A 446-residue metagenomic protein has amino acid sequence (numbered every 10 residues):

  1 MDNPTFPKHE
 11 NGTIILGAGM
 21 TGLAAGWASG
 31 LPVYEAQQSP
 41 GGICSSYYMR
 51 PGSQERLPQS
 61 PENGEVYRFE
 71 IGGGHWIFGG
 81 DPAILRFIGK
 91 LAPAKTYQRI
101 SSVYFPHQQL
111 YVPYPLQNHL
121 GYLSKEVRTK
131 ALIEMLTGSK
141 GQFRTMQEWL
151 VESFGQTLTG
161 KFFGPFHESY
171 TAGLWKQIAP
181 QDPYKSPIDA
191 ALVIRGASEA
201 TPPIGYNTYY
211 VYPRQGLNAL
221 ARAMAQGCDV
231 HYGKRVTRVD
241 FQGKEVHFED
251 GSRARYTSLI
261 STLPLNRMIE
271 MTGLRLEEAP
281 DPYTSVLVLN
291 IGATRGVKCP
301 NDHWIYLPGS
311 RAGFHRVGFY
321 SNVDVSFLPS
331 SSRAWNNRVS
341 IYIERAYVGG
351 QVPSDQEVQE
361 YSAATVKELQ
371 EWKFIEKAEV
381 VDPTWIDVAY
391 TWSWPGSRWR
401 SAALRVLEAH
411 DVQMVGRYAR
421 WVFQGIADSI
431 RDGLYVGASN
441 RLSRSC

Functional and structural regions predicted by a protein language model:
N3, W394-C446: C-terminal lid/capping helical subdomain adjacent to the catalytic/cofactor pocket in oxidative enzymes
F6-V33: N-terminal Rossmann-like FAD-binding beta1-loop-alpha1 element of flavoenzymes
T21, S39, N266: Conserved Rossmann-like nucleotide-cofactor binding loop
A28-Q59: Glycine-rich FAD pyrophosphate-binding loop
E55-S139, P165: Dinucleotide-binding Rossmann-like beta1-alpha1 core, especially the glycine-rich loop that anchors the ADP
G64, E249-G251: Glycine-centered tight beta-turn/hairpin loop motif at sheet-sheet or coil-to-beta transitions
L110, E126-K244, S252-R255, T262: Active-site/ligand-binding neighborhood in enzyme catalytic cores
Y256-S258, R267-H410, Q424: C-terminal segments that line or cap access tunnels to active or ligand-binding sites in enzymes and enzyme-associated
